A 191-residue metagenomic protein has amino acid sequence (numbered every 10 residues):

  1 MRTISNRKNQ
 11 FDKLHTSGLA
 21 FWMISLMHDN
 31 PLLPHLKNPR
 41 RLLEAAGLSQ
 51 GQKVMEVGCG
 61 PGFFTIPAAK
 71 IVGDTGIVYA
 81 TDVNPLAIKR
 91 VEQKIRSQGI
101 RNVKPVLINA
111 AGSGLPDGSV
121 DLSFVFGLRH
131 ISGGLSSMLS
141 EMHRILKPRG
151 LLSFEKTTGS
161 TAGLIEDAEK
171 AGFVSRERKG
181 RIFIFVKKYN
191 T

Functional and structural regions predicted by a protein language model:
L33-Q52: Conserved alpha-helix/loop element of class I SAM-dependent methyltransferases that forms part of the SAM/SAH-binding
G51-G60: Conserved class I S-adenosyl-L-methionine
N84: Conserved SAM/SAH-binding beta-strand->alpha-helix loop
G99-A110: Conserved SAM-binding strand-loop segment of SAM-dependent methyltransferases
A111-S123: A short acidic, Gly/Pro-enriched loop at the edge of an enzyme's catalytic core that lines a small-molecule cofactor
D121-G134: A short SAM/SAH-binding and catalytic strip from SAM-dependent methyltransferases
S136-L151: A short glycine-rich, Lys/Arg-flanked "PGG" loop and its adjoining helix->strand segment in the class I
